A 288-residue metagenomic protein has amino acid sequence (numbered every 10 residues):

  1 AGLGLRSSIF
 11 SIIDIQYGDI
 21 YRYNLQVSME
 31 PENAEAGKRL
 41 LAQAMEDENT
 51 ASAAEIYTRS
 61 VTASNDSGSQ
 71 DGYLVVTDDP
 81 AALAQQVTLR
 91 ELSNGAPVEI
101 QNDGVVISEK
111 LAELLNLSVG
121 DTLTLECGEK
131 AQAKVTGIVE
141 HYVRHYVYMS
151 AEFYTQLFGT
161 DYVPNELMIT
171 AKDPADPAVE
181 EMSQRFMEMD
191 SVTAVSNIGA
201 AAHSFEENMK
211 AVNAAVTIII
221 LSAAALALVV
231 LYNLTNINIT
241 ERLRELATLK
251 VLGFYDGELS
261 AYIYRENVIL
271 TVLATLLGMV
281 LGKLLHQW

Functional and structural regions predicted by a protein language model:
G2-Y23, N236: Alpha-helical transmembrane segments
I9-D14, D71, A178-L228, I237-E241 (+2 more regions): Peri-transmembrane interface segments
I15-D19, Y23, K38-V119, Q132-K134 (+1 more regions): Short beta-strand boundary microenvironments
I20-Y21, E99, I138-P177, G199: Small-residue transmembrane helix packing/gating motifs
A34-L40, P174-Q184: Short, conserved charged micro-motifs
G120, G253, G278: Conserved G/P- and acidic residue-centered "switch" motifs that form tight phosphate/ATP-binding loops in soluble
N213, T217, A227-V272: Interfacial "coupling" helices/loops that link adjacent transmembrane helices in transporter permeases
A261-Y262, T275-W288: Short helix-loop junctions at transmembrane helix boundaries
